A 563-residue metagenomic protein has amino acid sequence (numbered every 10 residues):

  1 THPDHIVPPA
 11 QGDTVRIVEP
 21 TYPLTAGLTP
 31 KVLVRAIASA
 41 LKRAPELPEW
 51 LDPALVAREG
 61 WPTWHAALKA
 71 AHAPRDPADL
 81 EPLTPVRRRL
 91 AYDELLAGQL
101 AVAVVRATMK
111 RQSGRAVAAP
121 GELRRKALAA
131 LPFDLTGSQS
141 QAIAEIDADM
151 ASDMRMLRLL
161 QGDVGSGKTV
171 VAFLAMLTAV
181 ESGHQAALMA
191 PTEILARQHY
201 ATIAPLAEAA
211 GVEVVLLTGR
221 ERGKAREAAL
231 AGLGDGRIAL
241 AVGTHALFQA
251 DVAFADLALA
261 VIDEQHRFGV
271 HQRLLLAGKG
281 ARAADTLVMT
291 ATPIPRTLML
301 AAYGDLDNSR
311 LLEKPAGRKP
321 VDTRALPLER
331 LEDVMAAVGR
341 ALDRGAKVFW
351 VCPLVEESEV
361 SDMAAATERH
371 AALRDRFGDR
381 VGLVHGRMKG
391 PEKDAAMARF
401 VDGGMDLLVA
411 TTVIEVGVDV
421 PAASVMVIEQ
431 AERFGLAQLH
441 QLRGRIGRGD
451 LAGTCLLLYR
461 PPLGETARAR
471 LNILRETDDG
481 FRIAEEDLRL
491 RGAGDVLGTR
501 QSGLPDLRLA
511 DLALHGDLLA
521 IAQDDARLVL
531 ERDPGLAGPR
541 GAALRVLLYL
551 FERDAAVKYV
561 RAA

Functional and structural regions predicted by a protein language model:
T1-A130, R532: Upstream accessory/linker segments immediately N-terminal to the RecA-like ATPase cores of bacterial MutS and a subset
D4, P9, L259, R273-A277 (+9 more regions): N-terminal cationic and glycine-rich segments that engage phosphates or anionic surfaces
T14-L28, D52, D76-V86, R125-A130 (+6 more regions): Short hinge/gating elements
T63-A66, L90, E94-A97, Q141 (+4 more regions): Amphipathic alpha-helical interaction segments
H65-A71, G98, A107-E122, G345-L373 (+4 more regions): Long, well-ordered amphipathic alpha-helical subdomains in the mid-to-C-terminal portions of large enzyme subunits
K110-Q161: Conserved pre-motif I regulatory segment
Q112-S113, A144, M154-N472, R532-G535 (+1 more regions): Inter-lobe coupling/hinge segments of SF2-like helicase ATPases
M397-L408, V416-P421, M426, G444 (+2 more regions): Accessory helical-bundle/CTD segments and flexible terminal tails appended to RecA-like ATPase motors
